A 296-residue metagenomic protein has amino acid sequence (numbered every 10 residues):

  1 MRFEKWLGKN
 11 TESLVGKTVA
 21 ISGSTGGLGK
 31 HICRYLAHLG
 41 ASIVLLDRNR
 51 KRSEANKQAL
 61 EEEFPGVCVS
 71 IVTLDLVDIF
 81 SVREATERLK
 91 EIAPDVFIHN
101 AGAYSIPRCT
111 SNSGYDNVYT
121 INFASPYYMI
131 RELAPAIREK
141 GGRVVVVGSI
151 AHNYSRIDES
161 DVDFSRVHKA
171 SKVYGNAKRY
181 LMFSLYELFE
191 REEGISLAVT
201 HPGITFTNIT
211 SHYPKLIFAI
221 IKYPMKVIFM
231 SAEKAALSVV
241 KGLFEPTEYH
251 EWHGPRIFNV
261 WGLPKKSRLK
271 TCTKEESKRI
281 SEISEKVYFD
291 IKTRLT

Functional and structural regions predicted by a protein language model:
F3-V44: Canonical Rossmann dinucleotide-binding motif of NAD(H)/NADP(H)-dependent dehydrogenases/reductases, specifically
S22, P94-G102, N122, V145-S149 (+1 more regions): Rossmann-fold scaffold of SDR-type NAD(P)-dependent oxidoreductases
L39-A55: Conserved glycine-rich Rossmann-like NAD(P)H-binding loop of the short-chain dehydrogenase/reductase
E62-F80: Rossmann-fold cofactor-recognition segment
V82, A219-L269, K274-E282, K286-I291 (+1 more regions): C-terminal helical subdomain
K90, I121-V144, Y186-E190: Amphipathic alpha-helical dimer-interface segment in Rossmann-like NAD(P)H-dependent oxidoreductases
A103-P107, R138-G194, H201-K222, I228: Catalytic loop of short-chain dehydrogenase/reductase
I106-I121, R166: Short alpha-helical oligomerization interface
